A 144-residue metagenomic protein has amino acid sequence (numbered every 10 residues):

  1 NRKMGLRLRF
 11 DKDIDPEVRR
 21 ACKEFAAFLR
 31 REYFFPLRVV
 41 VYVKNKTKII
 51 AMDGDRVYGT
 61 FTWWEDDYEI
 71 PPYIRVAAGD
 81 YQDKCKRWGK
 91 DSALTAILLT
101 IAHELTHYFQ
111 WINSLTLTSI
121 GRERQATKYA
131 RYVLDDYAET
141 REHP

Functional and structural regions predicted by a protein language model:
R2, P16-R20, Y137-P144: Long, well-structured alpha-helical subdomains associated with metal-dependent extracellular/ecto-lumenal hydrolases
R2-D11: Acidic/histidine-rich, surface-exposed loop or edge segments in extracytoplasmic proteins
R19-L37: Zn2+-dependent metallopeptidase catalytic core
M52-L94: Active-site scaffold of zinc-dependent metalloenzymes
D80-K84, G89-K90, L115, R131-A138: Catalytic phosphate/metal-binding cores of nucleic-acid and nucleotide-processing enzymes, i.e., regions that mediate
L94-L98, R124: Alpha-helical scaffolds flanking conserved acidic
L99-I112: Active-site recognition of the HExxH zinc-binding catalytic motif
S119-P144: Post-HExxH zinc-binding segment in Zn-dependent metallohydrolases
